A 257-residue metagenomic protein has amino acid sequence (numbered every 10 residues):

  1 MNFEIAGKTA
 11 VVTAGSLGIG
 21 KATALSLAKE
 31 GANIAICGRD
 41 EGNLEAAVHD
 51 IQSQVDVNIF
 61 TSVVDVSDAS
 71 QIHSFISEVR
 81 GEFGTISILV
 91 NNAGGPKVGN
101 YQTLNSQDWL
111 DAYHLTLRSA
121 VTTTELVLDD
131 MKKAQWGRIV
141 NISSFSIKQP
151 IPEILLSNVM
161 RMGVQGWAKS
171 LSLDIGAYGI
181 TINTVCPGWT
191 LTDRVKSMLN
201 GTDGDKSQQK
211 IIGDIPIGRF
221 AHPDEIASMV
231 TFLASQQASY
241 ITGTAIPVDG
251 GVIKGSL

Functional and structural regions predicted by a protein language model:
T9, A14-G18: Conserved glycine-rich cofactor-binding loop
V90, G176, T181, I241-G243: Short, small/polar-rich loop/turn modules that mediate ligand/substrate recognition or access, typified
N100-Q102, D108-Y113, I139, I211: Substrate-binding pocket helix/loop in short-chain dehydrogenase/reductase
T124-E125, K169: A short, exposed helix-loop element centered on a Lys and neighboring polar residues
D129, L173-D174, S239: Alpha-helical segment proximal to the catalytic Tyr-Lys
V140-V164, A168-A177, W189-T190: Catalytic loop of short-chain dehydrogenase/reductase
Q149, T231, T242-L257: Short C-terminal tail/terminal secondary-structure segment of NAD(P)H-dependent dehydrogenase/reductase domains
